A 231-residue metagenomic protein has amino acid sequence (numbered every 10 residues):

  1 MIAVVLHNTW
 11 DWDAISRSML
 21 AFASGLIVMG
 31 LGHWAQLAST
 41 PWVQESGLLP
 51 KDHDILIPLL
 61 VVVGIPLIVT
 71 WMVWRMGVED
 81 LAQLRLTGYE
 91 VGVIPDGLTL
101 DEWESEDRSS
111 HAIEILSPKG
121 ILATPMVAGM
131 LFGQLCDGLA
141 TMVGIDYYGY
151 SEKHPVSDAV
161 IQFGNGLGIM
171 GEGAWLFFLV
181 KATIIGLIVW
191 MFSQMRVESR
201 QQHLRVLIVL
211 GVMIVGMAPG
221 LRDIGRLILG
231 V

Functional and structural regions predicted by a protein language model:
M1-V231: Charge-biased, low-complexity intrinsically disordered regions
